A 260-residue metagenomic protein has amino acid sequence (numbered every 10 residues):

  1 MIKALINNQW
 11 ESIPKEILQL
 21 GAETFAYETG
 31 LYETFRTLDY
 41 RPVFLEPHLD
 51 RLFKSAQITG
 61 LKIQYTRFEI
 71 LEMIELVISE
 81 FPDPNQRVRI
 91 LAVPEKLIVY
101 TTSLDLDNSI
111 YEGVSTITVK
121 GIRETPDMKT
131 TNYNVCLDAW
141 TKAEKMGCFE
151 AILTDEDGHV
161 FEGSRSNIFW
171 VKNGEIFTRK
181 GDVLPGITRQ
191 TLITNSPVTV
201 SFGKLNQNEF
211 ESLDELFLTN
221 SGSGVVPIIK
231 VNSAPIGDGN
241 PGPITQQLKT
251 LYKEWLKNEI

Functional and structural regions predicted by a protein language model:
M1-L76, V93-I260: Helix-start/capping segments and mature chain N-termini
E80-P94: Ordered, amphipathic secondary-structure segments that act as subunit-interaction surfaces in large macromolecular
